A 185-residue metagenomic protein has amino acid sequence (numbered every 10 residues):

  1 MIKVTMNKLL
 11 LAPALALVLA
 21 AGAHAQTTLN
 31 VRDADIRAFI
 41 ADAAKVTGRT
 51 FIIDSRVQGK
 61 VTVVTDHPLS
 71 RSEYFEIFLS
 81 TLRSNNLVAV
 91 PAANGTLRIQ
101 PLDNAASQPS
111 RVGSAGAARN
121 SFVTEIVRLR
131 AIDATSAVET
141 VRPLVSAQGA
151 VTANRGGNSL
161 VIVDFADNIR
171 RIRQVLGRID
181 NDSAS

Functional and structural regions predicted by a protein language model:
M1-S185: Sec-dependent N-terminal signal peptides of Gram-negative outer-membrane/periplasmic proteins
